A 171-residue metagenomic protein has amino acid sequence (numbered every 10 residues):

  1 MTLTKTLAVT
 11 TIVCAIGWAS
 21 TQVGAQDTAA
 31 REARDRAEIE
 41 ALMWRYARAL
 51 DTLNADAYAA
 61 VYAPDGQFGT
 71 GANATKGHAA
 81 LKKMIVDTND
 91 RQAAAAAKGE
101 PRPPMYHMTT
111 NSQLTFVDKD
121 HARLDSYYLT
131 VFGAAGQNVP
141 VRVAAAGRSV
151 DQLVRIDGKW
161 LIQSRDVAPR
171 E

Functional and structural regions predicted by a protein language model:
M1-T10: Bacterial N-terminal signal peptides that target proteins for export
V9-W18: Bacterial N-terminal signal peptides
Q22-T52, D56-V61: Short, low-complexity N-terminal intrinsically disordered segments enriched in polar/charged residues
A55-Y128: A solvent-exposed, acidic/Ser-Thr-rich amphipathic alpha-helical stretch
H107-T109, A144-S149: Short, surface-exposed coil-to-beta transition loops
H121-D125, A146-E171: Short beta-strand edge/turn micro-motifs at domain boundaries
Y128-A134, L153: Beta-strand elements of well-folded, non-transmembrane domains
Q137-N138: Extracellular loop and loop/strand-boundary signature of outer-membrane beta-barrel proteins
